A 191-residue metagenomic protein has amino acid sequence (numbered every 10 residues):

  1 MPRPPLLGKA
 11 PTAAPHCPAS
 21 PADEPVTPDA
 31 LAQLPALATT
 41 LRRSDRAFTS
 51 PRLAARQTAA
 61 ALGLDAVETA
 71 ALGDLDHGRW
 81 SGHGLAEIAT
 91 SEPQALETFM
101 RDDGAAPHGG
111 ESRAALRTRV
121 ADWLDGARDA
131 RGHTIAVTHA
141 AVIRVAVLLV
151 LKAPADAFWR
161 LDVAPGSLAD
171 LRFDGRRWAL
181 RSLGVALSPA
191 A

Functional and structural regions predicted by a protein language model:
M1-R3, L75-E87, L148-A191: Acidic, low-complexity terminal tails and accessory targeting/binding regions of phosphate-metabolizing enzymes
M1-V67: Active-site-proximal alpha-helix that buttresses catalytic centers in soluble enzyme cores
P4, D45, A130-A141: Generic beta-sheet signal
P25, L62-V120, R172: Phosphate-handling substructures
P35-T39, R117, A121-R128: Generic structural signal for well-ordered alpha-helical scaffold segments
R42-A71, E97, R172-A191: Conserved histidine-centered catalytic loops in small-molecule metabolism enzymes
T49-S50, T118, V137-T138: Short beta-strand scaffold positions
A140-R144, D174: GST superfamily/GST-like fold recognition
